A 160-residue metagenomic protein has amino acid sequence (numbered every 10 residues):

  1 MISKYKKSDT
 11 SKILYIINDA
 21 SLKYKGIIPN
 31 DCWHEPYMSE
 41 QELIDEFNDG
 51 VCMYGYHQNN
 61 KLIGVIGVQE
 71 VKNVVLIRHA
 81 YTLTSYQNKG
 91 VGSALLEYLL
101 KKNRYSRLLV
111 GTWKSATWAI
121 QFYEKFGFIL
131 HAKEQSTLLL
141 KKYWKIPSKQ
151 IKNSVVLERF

Functional and structural regions predicted by a protein language model:
M1-Y15: A short beta-loop-alpha structural element at the N-terminal edge of CoA-dependent acyl/N-acetyltransferase catalytic
N18-L43: Conserved GNAT-fold acetyl-CoA-binding loop/helix
Q41-Y54, Q150-N153: A short helix-loop-beta-strand connector motif used in the catalytic cores of GNAT acetyltransferases and, in some
G55, K61-Q69, V74-Y81: Conserved beta-strand in the GNAT
A80-Q87, T112-K114: A short, internal acetyl-CoA/4′-phosphopantetheine-binding micro-motif in the GNAT/acyltransferase core
T82, N88-K101, K125: Conserved acetyl-CoA-binding loop-helix of GNAT-fold acetyltransferases
V110-I120, S136-K141: Conserved beta-strand-loop-alpha-helix junction that forms the acyl-donor binding cleft
E124-K133: Conserved acetyl-CoA-binding loop of GNAT-fold acetyltransferases
